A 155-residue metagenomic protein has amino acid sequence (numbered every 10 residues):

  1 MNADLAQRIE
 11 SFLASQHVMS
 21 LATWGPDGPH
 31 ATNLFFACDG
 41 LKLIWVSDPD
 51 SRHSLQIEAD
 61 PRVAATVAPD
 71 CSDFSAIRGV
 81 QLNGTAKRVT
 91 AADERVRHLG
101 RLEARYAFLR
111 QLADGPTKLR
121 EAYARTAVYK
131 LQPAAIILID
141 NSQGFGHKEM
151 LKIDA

Functional and structural regions predicted by a protein language model:
M1-V18: Extreme N-terminal tail/first-helix region
L13, Q56-I57, L102: A generic structural signal for nonpolar/aromatic side chains embedded in well-ordered alpha-helices
S15-Q16, A59-D60, A134: Structured helix-beta-strand junction loops
S15-S20, L109-A113: Short Pro/Gly-enriched beta-strand edge/turn motifs at strand-loop
Q16-P49, L55, A64-P69, I77-Q81: Short beta-strand segments
D48-S51, A64-P69, R105-T117: Short acidic (Asp/Glu) patches
S51-H53, S72, G144-G146: Short, surface-exposed beta-strand-loop junctions and turns on beta-sheet-rich folds
R78-A155: Charged, gly/pro-rich active-site loop segments
